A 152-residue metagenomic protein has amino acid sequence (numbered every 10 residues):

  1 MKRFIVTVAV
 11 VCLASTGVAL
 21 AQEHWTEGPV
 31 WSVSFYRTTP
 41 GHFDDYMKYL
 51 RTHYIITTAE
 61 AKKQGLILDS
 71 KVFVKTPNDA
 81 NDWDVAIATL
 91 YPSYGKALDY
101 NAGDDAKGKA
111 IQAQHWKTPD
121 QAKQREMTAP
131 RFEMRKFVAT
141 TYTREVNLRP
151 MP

Functional and structural regions predicted by a protein language model:
F4-S15: Sec-dependent N-terminal signal peptides
T16-A21: Sec/Tat signal peptide C-region and signal peptidase I cleavage site
E23-W25, I56, E60-L68, A88-R144 (+1 more regions): An amphipathic, aromatic/His-enriched active-site/gating alpha helix that lines ligand/cofactor pockets
H24-V30, N78-N81: Short, flexible turn/loop "capping" segments at secondary-structure junctions
T26-G41: Acidic/histidine-rich, surface-exposed loop or edge segments in extracytoplasmic proteins
S34, Y46, I87, A97: Hydrophobic pocket/interface hotspot
T39-A86: N-terminal, post-signal-peptide region of Sec/Tat-exported proteins
